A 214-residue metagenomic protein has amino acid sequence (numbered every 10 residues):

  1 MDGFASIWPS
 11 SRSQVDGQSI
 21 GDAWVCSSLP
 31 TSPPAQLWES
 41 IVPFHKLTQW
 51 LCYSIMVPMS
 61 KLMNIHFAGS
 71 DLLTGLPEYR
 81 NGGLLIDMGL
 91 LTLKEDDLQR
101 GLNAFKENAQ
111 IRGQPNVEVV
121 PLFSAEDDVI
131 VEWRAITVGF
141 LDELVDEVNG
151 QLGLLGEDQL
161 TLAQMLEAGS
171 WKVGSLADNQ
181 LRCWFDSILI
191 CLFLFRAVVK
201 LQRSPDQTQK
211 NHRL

Functional and structural regions predicted by a protein language model:
M1-N64, A68-D97, V120-L214: Extended, well-ordered protein cores
D97-V117, P121-L122, E126: Long, intrinsically disordered, low-complexity Ser/Thr/Pro-rich regulatory/activation regions of nuclear proteins
